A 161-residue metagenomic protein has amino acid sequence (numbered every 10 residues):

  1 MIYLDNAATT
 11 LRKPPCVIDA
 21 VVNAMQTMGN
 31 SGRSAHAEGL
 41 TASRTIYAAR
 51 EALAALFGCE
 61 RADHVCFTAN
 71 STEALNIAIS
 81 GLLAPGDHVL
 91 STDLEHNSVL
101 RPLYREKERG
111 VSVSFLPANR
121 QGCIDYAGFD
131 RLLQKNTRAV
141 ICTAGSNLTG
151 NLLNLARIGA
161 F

Functional and structural regions predicted by a protein language model:
M1-F161: Pyridoxal 5′-phosphate
